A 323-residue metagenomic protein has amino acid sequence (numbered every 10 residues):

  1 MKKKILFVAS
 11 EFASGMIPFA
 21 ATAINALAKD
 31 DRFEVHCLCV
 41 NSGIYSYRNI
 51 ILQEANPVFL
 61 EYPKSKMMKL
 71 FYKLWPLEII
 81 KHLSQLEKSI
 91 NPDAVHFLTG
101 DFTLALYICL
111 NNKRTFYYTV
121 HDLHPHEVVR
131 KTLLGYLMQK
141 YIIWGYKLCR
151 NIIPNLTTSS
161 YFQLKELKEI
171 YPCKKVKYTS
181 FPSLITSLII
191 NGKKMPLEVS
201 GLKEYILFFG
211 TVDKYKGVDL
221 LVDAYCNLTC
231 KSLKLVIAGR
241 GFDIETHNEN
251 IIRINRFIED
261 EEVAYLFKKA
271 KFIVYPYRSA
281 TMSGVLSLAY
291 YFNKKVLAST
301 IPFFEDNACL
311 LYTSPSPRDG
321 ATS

Functional and structural regions predicted by a protein language model:
S10-S14, A26, D30-K73, T103 (+2 more regions): N-terminal strand-loop element at the rim of the active site of nucleotide-sugar-dependent glycosyltransferases
Y45, I79-I80, V95-K113, Y118-V120 (+2 more regions): An aromatic- and histidine-rich active-site surface loop
Y72-W75, L83-L104, T115-Y117, N155 (+1 more regions): Short N-terminal targeting/anchoring amphipathic segment
S84, Y136-L156: Membrane-proximal helix-turn-helix segments that form the acceptor-binding/catalytic region of lipid-linked
E198-K216, V222-Y225: Conserved donor-binding/catalytic core segment of Leloir-type glycosyltransferases
I244-A264: Nucleotide-activated donor-binding/catalytic signature segment of Leloir-type glycosyltransferases, i.e., the conserved
Y265-M282, Y291-K294: Acidic donor-binding loop of glycosyltransferase active sites
Y312-A321: Conserved small/polar residues in nucleotide/adenosyl-binding loops
